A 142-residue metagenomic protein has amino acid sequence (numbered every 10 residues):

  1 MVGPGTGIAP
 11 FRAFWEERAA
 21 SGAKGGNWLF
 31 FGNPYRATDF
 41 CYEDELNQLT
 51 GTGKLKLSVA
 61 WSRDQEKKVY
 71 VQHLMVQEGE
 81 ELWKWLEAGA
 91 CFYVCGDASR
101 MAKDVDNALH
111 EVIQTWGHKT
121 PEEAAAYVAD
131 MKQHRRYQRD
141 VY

Functional and structural regions predicted by a protein language model:
M1-E17: Active-site beta-strand/loop microenvironment that shapes enzyme catalytic pockets
E16-A19, G25-Y142: Reductase modules of NAD(P)H-dependent flavoproteins
